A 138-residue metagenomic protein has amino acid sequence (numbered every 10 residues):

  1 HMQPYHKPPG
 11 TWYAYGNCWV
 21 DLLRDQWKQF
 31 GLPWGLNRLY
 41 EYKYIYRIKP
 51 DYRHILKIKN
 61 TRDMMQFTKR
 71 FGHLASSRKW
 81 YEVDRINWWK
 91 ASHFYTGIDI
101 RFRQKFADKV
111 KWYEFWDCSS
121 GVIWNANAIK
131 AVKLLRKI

Functional and structural regions predicted by a protein language model:
H1, F30-I138: Active-site and NAD+-binding cores of ADP-ribose-processing enzymes
H1-E41: Extended catalytic/binding region for NAD+/ADP-ribose chemistry, centered on the ART fold
